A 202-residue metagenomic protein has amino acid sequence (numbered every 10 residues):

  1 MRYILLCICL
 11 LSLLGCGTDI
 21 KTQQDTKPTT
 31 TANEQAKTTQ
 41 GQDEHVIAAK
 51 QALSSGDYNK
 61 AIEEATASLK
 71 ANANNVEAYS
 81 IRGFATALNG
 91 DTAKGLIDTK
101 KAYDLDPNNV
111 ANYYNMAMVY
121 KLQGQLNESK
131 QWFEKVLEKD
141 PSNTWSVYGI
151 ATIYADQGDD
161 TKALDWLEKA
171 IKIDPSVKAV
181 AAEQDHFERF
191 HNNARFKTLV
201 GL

Functional and structural regions predicted by a protein language model:
L14-G15: C-terminal motif of bacterial Sec signal peptides marking the signal peptidase cleavage site
D19-A36, K172-L202: Terminal, low-structured helical/coil segments at or just beyond the last alpha-helical repeat
T38-E77, I81-F84, L88: Alpha-helical segment of the N-proximal tetratricopeptide repeat
S55-E64, L88-K101, Q123-K135, G158-W166 (+1 more regions): Structural signature of tandem alpha-helical TPR/SEL1-like repeats, specifically the intra-repeat loop/turn
I81, N115, G149, E183-Q184: Canonical tetratricopeptide repeat
